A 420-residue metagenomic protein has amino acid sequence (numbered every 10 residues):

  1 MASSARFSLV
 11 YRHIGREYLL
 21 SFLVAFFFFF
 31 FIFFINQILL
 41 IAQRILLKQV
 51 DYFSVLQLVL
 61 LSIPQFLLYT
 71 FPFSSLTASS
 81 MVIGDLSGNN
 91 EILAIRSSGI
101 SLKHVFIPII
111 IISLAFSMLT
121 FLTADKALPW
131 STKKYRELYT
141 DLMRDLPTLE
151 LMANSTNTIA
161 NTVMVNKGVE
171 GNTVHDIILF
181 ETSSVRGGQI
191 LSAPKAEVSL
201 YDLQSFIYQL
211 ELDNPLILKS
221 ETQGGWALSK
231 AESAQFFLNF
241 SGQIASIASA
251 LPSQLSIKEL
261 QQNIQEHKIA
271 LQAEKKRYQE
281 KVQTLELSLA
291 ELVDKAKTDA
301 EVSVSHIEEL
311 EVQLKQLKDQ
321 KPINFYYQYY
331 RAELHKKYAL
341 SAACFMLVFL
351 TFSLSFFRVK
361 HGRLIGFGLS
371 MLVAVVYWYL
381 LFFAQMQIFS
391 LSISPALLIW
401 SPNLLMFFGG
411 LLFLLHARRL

Functional and structural regions predicted by a protein language model:
M1-Y11, I45-F53, Q316-N324: Short, membrane-interfacial amphipathic segments enriched in basic
H13, E17-S21, H104-S117, D125: Start (N-cap) of specific transmembrane helices in multi-pass transporter permeases
F53, Q57, S113-F237: Non-transmembrane, extracytosolic/lumenal segments of membrane-associated proteins
I63-V82: Long, hydrophobic alpha-helical segments
S79-L93, S98: Transmembrane helix boundary and interhelical loop/hinge segments in multi-pass membrane proteins
R96-S101, L391: Short helix-to-coil transition segments within interhelical loops that connect adjacent transmembrane helices
A290-L334: Membrane-proximal, non-transmembrane alpha-helical segments
P322-H416: Transmembrane alpha-helical segments that form the functional core of multipass membrane systems
